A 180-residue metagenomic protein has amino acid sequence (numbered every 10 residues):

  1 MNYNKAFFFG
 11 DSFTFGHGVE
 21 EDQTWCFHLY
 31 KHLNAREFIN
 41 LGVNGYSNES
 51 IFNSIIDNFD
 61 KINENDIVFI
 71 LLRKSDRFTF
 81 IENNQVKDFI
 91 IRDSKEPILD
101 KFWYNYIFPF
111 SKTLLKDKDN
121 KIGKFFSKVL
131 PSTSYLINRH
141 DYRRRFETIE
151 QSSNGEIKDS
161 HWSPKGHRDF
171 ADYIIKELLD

Functional and structural regions predicted by a protein language model:
M1-S50, D60-K61: Serine-esterase "nucleophile elbow" of acetyl-processing enzymes
I56-D180: Alpha-helical cap/lid subdomain in secreted, periplasmic, or secretory-pathway luminal O-acyl-processing enzymes
